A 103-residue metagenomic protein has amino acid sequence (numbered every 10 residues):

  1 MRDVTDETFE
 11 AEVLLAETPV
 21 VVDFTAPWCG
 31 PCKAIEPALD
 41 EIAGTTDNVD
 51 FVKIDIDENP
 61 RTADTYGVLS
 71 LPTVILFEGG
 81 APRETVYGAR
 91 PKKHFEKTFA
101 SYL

Functional and structural regions predicted by a protein language model:
M1-R2, L103: Absolute protein N-terminus
R2-V20, P60: A short beta-strand-turn-helix
D3-T5, F24, E36-R61, V68 (+1 more regions): Thiol-based oxidoreductase modules, predominantly thioredoxin-like and allied folds used for disulfide exchange
F9, A34, R61, P82 (+1 more regions): Residue-level recognition of oxygen-bearing side chains
V20-F24, L39, P72-V86: A short, hydrophobic beta-strand/beta-hairpin element that forms part of a small beta-sheet core
C29-C32: Short cysteine clusters
I75-L103: Non-catalytic, surface beta->alpha helical segment in thiol-disulfide oxidoreductase systems
